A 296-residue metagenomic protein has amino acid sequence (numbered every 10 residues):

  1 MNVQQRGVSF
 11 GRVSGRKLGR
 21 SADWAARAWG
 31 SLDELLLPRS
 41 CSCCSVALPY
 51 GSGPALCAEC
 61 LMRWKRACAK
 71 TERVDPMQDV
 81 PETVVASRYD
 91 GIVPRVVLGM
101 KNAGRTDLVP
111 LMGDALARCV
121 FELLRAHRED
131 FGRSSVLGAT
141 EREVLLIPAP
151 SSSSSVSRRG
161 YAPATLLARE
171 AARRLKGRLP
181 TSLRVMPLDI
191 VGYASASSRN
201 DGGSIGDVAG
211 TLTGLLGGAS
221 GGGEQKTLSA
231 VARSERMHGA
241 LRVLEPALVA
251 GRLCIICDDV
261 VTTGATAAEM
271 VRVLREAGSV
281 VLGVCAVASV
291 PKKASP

Functional and structural regions predicted by a protein language model:
M1-P296: Glycine-rich phosphate/pyrophosphate-handling loop used in enzymes and phosphotransfer proteins
